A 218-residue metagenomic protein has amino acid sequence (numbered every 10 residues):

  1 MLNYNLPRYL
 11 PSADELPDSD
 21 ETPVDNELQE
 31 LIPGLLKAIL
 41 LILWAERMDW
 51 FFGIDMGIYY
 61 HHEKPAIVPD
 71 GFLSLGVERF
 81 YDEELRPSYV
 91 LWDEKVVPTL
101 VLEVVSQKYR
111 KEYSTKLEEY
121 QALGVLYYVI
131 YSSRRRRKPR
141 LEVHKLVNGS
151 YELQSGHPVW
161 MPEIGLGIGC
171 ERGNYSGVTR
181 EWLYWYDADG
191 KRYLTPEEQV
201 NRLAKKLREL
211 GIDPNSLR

Functional and structural regions predicted by a protein language model:
M1-F51: Charged, glycine-rich intrinsically disordered N-terminal tails and low-complexity linkers that flank
L2-E21, I58-E63, P69, S74-L100 (+2 more regions): C-terminal interaction segment
E46-I54, P65-V68: Short, basic and Ser/Thr-rich N-terminal targeting/leader segments
L126: Short acidic/polar active-site loop segments enriched in Thr and Asp
